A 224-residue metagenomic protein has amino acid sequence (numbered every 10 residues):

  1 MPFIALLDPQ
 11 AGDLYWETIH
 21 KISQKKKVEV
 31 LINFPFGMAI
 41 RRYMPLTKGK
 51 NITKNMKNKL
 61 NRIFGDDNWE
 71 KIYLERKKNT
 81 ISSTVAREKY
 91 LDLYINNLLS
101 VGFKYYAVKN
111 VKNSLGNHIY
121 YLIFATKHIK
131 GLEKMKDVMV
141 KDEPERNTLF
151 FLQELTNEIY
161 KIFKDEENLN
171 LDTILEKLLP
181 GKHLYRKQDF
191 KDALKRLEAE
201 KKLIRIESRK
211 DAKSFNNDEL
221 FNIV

Functional and structural regions predicted by a protein language model:
M1-V224: Class I S-adenosyl-L-methionine-dependent methyltransferase catalytic core
